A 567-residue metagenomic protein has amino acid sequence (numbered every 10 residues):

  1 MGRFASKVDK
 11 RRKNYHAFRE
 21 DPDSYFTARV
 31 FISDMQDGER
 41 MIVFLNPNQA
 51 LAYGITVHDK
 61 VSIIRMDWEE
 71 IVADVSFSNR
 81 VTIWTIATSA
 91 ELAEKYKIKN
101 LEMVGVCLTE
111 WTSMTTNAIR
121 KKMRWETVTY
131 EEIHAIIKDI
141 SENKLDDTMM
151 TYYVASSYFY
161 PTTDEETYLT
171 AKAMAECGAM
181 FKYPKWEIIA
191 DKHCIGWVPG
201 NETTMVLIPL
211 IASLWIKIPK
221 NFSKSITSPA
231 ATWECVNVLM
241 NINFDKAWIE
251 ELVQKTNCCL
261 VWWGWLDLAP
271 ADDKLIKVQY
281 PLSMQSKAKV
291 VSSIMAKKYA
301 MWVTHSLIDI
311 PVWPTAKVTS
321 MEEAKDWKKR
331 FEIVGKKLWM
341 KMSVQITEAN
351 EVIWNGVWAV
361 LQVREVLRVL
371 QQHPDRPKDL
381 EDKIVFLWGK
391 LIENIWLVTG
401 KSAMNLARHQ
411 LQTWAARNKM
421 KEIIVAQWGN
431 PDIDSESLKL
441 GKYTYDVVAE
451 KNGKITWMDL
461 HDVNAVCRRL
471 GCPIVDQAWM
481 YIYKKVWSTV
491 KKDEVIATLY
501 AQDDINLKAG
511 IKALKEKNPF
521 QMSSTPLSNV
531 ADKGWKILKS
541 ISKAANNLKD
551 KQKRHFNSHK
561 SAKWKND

Functional and structural regions predicted by a protein language model:
M1-M123: Long, compositionally biased stretches
H58-V61, R65-A73, T112-M114, K122-A155 (+1 more regions): N-terminal glycine-rich anion-binding loops that anchor highly charged ligand groups
W125-A135, I140, M180-F181, K185 (+2 more regions): Well-ordered secondary-structure scaffolds
V154-Y158, K192-H193, E234-C235, P270-Y280 (+3 more regions): Active-site-proximal beta-alpha loop/turn segments in soluble metabolic enzymes
E165-F222, I226: Active-site cofactor/substrate anionic-group-binding motifs, chiefly glycine- and Lys/Arg-rich phosphate-binding loops
V198-L207, A212-S213, N221-F222, S228-A230 (+4 more regions): Short glycine/serine/threonine-rich phosphate/pyrophosphate-binding segments that cradle anionic phosphate groups
C235-C259, K329-G335, W339: A glycine-rich helix N-cap at a beta->alpha junction
Q254-H305: Phosphate/diphosphate-binding glycine-rich loops and adjacent basic-rich segments that engage nucleotide
